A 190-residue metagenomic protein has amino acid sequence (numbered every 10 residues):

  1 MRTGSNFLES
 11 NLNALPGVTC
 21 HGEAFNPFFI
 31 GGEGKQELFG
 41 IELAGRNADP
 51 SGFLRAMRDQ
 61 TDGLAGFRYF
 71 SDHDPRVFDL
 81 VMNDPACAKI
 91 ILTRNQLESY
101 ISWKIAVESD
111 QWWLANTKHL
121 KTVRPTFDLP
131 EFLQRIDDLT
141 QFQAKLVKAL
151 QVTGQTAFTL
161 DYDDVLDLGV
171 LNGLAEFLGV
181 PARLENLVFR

Functional and structural regions predicted by a protein language model:
M1-Q60: PAPS-dependent sulfotransferase catalytic core
R2, D164-V165, N186: Short, surface-exposed acidic/glycine-rich loop or hinge patches that mediate macromolecular interfaces
I41-A48, W112-A115, R183: A polyampholytic, Gly/Pro-enriched intrinsically disordered region
A56-D59, K148-T153: Short, conserved catalytic or adaptor-binding loops enriched in Gly and charged residues
T61-A65, A88: Loop/turn-to-beta-strand initiation segments
F70-K148, Q155-A157, V165-A182: PAPS-dependent sulfotransferase catalytic domain
R183-R190: C-terminal accessory extensions appended to soluble enzyme cores
